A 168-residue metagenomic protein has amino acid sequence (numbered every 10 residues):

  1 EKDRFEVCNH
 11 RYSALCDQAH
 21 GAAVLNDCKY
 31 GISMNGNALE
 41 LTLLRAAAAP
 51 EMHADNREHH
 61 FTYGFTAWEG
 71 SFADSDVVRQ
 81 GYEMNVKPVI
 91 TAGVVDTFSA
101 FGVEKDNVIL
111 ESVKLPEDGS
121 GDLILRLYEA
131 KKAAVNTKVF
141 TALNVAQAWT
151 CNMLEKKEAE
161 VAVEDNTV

Functional and structural regions predicted by a protein language model:
E1-V168: C-terminal (or distal) subdomains of carbohydrate-active enzymes
